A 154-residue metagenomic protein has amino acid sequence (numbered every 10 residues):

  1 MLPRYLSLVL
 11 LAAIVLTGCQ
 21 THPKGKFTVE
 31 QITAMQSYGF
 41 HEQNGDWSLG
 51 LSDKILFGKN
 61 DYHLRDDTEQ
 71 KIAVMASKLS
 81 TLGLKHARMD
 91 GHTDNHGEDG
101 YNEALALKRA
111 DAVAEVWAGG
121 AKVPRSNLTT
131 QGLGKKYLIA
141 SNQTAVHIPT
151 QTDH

Functional and structural regions predicted by a protein language model:
M1-W47, Y62-Q70: N-terminal targeting leaders that direct proteins to extracytoplasmic destinations
T21-G25, I32-A34, H41, P124-H154: Periplasmic OmpA/Pal-like peptidoglycan-binding modules at the C-termini of bacterial envelope proteins
Q31-Q36, H41-E42, L56-D90, G119: Periplasmic peptidoglycan-binding/anchoring modules of Gram-negative envelope and division proteins
G45-W47, L51-D53, N60, G83-K85 (+2 more regions): Envelope-exposed proteins and targeting segments
S52, I72-A110, R125-N142: Short, surface-exposed beta-strand segments enriched in small/polar/acidic residues
H63-L64, N102-A104, T144-H147: Short glycine-enriched, charge-decorated loop/helix-capping segments at active-site entrances that position
K108-V113, H154: Short, solvent-exposed alpha-helical surface patches in non-cytosolic proteins
